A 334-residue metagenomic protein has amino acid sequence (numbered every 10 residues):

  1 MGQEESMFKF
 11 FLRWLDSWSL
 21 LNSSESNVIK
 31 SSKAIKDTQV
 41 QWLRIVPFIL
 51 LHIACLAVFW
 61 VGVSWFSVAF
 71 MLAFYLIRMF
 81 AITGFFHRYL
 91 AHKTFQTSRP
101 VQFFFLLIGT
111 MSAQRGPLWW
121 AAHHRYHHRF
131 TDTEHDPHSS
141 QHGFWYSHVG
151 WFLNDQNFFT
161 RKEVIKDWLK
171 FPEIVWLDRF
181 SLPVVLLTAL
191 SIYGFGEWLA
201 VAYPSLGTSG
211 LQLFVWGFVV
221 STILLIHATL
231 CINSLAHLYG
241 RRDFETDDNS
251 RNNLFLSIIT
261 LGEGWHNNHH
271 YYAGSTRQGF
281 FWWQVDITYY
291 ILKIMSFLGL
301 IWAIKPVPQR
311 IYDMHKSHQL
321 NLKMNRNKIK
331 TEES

Functional and structural regions predicted by a protein language model:
M1-L230, S275-S334: Non-catalytic, topology-defining segments of multipass membrane proteins
W168-E173, G210, R242-W265, Y271-Y272: Active-site-proximal inter-transmembrane loops
S205, A236-Y239, L261: Short Pro-Cys-Gly-centered "Cys-loop" motif that presents a nucleophilic cysteine in a tight turn
L235-G240, Y272-R277: Interfacial helix-loop-helix junctions of multi-pass membrane proteins
